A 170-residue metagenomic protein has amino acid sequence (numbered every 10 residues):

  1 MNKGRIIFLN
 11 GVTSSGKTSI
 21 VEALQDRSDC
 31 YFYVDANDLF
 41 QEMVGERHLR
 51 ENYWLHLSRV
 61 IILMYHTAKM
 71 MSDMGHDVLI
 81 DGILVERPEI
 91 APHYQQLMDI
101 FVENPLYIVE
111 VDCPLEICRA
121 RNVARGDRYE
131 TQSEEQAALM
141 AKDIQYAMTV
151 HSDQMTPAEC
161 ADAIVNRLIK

Functional and structural regions predicted by a protein language model:
N2-I6, H76: Pre-Walker A (Motif I) flank of P-loop NTPase domains
L9: Hydrophobic anchor at the beta1->P-loop junction of P-loop NTPases
T13: The conserved Walker
G16: Conserved glycine(s) of the Walker
S19-K69: Conserved substrate/cofactor phosphate-moiety recognition/catalytic segment in nucleotide-dependent phosphotransferases
H56-V102: Glycine-rich phosphate-binding loop used to anchor ATP phosphates in small-molecule kinases, encompassing both
I100-R121, V150: Conserved phosphate-donor/acceptor-positioning beta-strand/loop module used by diverse small-molecule
V123-A163, K170: Small-molecule kinase domains that catalyze NTP-dependent phosphoryl transfer to phosphate-bearing small molecules
